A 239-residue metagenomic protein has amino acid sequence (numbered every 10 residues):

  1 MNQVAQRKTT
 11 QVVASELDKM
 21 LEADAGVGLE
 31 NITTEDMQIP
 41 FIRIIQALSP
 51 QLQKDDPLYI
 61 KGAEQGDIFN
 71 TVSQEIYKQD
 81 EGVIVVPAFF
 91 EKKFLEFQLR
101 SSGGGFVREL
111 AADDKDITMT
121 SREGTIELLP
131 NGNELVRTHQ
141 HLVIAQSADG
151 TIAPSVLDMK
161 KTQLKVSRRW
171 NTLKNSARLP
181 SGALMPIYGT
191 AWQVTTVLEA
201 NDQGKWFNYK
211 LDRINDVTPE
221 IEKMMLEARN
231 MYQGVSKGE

Functional and structural regions predicted by a protein language model:
M1, M20, M37, M119 (+4 more regions): Detector for methionine-enriched segments
M1-G150, N201-D202, W206-N208, R213-T218: OB-fold ssDNA-binding interfaces and closely related basic DNA-contact patches used across DNA replication/repair
L110-S121, R168-W170, A183-Y188: Short linear motifs at secondary-structure transitions and domain/linker junctions
R137-L142, A153-S155, M185-W192: Generic beta-strand structural signal
L142-A177: Short acidic, glycine/tyrosine-flanked loop/strand segments centered on an H-E-D-like triad
T172-E239: Long, compositionally biased interface segments
